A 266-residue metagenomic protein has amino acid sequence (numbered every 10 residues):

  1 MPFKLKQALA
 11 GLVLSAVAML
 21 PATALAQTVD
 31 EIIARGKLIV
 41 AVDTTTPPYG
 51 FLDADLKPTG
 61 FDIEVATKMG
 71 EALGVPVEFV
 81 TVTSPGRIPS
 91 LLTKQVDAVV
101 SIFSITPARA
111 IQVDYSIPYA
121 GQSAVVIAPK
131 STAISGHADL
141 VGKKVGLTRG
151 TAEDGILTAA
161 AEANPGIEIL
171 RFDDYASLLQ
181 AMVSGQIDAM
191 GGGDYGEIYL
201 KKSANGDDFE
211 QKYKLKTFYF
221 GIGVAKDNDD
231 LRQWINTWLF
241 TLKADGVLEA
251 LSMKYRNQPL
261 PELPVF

Functional and structural regions predicted by a protein language model:
A26-I102, K254: Extracytoplasmic small-molecule ligand-binding "clamshell" domains of the periplasmic binding protein/Venus flytrap
T28, A152-I169, D208-Q211, F240-F266: Ligand-binding clefts/hinges and TM-proximal coupling segments of bilobed small-molecule sensing domains
L52-A54, A66-V75, E153-R171, K201-N205 (+1 more regions): Ligand-binding cleft/hinge of the Venus flytrap
I63-A72, S131, A138, K143-K144 (+2 more regions): Extended ligand-binding regions for polar small-molecule ligands
T67, E71, P76-D139, D208-F209 (+1 more regions): Acidic, polar ligand-binding/catalytic clefts
P76-T83, L147, G166-D174: Short beta-strand-to-loop elements that line the ligand-binding cleft of bilobed periplasmic-binding protein-like
P89, I102-I111, I156-A160, A181-K216: A ligand-binding cleft/hinge motif common to bilobed small-molecule-binding domains
A120-A128, I198-F240, Q258-F266: Periplasmic-binding protein-like
